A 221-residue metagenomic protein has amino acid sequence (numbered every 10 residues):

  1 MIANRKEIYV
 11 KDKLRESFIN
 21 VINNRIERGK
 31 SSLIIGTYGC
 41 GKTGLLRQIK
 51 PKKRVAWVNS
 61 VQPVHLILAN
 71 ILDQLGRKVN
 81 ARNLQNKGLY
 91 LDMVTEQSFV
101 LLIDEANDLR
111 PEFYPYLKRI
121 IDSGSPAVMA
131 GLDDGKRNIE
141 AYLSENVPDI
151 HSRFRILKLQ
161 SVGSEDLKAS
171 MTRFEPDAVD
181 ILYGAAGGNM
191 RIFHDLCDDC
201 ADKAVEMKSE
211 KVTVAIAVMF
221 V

Functional and structural regions predicted by a protein language model:
M1-E27, L33, G39-Q48, W57 (+1 more regions): C-terminal alpha-helical "lid" subdomain
N24-R25, I49, K53, M93 (+1 more regions): Hydrophobic helix-cap positions at the C-terminus of alpha-helices in RecA-like/P-loop ATPase nucleotide-binding cores
S31-S32, K53-A56, A127: Hydrophobic anchor at the start of a short beta-strand that flanks the dinucleotide cofactor-binding loop
G36-Y38, L109, R119-N146: Sensor-1/coupling segment of RecA-like P-loop NTPase cores
L46, Q62-V128, D149-I150, Q160-S170 (+2 more regions): Mid-core helix/loop region of P-loop NTP-binding domains shared across ATPases and GTPases
P51-V58, G76-K78: Post-Walker A helix-loop "phosphate-sensing" segment adjacent to the P-loop in P-loop NTPases
K52-R54, G124, R153: A generic structural signal for alpha->beta connector loops
